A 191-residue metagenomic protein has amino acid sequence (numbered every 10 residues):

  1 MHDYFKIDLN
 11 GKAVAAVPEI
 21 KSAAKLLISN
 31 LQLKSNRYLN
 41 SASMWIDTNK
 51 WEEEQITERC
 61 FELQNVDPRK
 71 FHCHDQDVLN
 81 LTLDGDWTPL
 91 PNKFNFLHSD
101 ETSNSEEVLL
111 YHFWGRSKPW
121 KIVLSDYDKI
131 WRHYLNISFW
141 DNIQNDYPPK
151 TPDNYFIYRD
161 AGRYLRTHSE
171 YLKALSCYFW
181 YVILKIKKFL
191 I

Functional and structural regions predicted by a protein language model:
M1-H2, L27, D100-E101: A short acidic (Asp/Glu
M1-S22, W45-I46: GT-A fold catalytic core of metal-dependent nucleotide-sugar glycosyltransferases, centered on the diacidic
K6-L9, N36-Y38, Q55: Short, conserved loop/helix-junction motifs that constitute active-site signature segments in enzyme catalytic cores
S22-A23, Y181: Hydrophobic alpha-helical elements and their junctions with loops/disorder across both membrane and soluble proteins
A23-I28, W120-V123: Short, charged, surface-exposed secondary-structure boundary motifs
I28-K34, V66: Short, P/G- and charge-enriched loop/turn segments at secondary-structure junctions
S41-I191: A glycosyltransferase accessory/donor-loop signature
